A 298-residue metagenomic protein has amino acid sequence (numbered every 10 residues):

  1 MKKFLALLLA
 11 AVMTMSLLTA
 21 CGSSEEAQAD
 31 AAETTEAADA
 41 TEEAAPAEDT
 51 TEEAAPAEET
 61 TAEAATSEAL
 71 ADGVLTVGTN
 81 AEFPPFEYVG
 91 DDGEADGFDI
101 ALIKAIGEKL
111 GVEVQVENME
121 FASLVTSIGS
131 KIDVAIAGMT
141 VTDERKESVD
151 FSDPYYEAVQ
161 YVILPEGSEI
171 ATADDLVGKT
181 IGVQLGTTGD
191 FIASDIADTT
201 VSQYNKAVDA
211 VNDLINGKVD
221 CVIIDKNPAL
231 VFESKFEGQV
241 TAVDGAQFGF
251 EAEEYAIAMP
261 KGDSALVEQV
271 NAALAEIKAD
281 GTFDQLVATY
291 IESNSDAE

Functional and structural regions predicted by a protein language model:
L17-A31: Bacterial lipoprotein signal-peptidase II cleavage site
A62-G138: Extracytoplasmic small-molecule ligand-binding "clamshell" domains of the periplasmic binding protein/Venus flytrap
A62-S67, D190-N205, V240-A246, E268-E298: Ligand-binding clefts/hinges and TM-proximal coupling segments of bilobed small-molecule sensing domains
T76-T79, A173-G186: Short loop->beta-strand "edge-of-pocket" segments that line small-molecule binding or catalytic clefts across diverse
A81, E157-L164, S234-A272, I291-E298: Periplasmic-binding protein-like
I100, V116-S127, S168, L185-T188 (+2 more regions): Short helix-initiation/N-cap motifs at beta->coil->alpha
I100-K109, T180, L185-T187, E254-N294: Extended ligand-binding regions for polar small-molecule ligands
K104, E108, E113-D175, T241 (+1 more regions): Acidic, polar ligand-binding/catalytic clefts
